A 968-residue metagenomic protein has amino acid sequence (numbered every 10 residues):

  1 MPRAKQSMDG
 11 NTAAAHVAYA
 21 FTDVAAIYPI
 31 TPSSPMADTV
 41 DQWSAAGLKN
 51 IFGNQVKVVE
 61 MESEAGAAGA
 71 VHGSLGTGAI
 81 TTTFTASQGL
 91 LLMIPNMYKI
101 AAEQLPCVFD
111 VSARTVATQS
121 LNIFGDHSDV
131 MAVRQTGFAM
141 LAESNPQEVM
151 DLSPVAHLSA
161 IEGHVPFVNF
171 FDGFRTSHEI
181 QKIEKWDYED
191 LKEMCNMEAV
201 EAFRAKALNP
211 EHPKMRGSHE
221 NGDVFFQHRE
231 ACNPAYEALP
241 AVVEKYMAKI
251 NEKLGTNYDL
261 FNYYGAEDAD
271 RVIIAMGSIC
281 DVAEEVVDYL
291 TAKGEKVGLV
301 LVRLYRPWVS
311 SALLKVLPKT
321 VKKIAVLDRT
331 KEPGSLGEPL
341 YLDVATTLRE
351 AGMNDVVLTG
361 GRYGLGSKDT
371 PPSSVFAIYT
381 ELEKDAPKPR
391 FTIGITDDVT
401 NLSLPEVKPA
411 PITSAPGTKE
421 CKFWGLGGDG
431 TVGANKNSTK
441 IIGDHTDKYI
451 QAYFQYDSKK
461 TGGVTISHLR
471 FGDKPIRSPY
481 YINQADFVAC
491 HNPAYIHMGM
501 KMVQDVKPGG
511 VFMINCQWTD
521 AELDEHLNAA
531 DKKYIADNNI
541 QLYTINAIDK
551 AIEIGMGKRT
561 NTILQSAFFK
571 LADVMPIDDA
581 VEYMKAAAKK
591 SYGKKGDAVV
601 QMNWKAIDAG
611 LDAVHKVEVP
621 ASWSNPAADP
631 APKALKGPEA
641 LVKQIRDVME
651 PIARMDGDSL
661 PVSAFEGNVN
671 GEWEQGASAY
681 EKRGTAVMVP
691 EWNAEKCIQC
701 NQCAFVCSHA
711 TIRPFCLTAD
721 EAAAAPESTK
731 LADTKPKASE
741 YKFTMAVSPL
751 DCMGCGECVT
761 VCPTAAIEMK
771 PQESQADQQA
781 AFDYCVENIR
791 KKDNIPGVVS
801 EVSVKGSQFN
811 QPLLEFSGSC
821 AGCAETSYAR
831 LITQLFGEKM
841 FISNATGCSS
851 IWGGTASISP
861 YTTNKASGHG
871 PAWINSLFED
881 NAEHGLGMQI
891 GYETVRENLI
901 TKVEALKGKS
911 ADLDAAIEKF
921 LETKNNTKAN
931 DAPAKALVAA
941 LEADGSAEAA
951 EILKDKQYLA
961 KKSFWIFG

Functional and structural regions predicted by a protein language model:
A4-S7, P307-A312, K323, L327-E338 (+4 more regions): Active-site cofactor/cluster-binding pocket
V24-E60, K253, E267-D268, V272-R303 (+4 more regions): Anionic-ligand anchoring segments at beta-strand to alpha-helix junctions in alpha/beta enzyme folds, i.e., glycine
V24-P29, V56-V59, S74-L92, P106-V111 (+7 more regions): A short, small-residue-rich loop immediately preceding and capping a beta-strand
F52-V56, F167-N262: Conformationally flexible catalytic loops at phosphate/diphosphate-handling active centers
I123-G173, K185, M197, T346 (+8 more regions): Conserved thiamine diphosphate
M140-A202, V357, S367-K408, M602-S624: Structural signature of the thiamine diphosphate
E244-T396, H468-R470, Y481, A485-F487 (+4 more regions): Thiamine diphosphate
A580-V581, G593-C752, V759-G968: Ferredoxin-type iron-sulfur electron-transfer modules and their immediate structural context
